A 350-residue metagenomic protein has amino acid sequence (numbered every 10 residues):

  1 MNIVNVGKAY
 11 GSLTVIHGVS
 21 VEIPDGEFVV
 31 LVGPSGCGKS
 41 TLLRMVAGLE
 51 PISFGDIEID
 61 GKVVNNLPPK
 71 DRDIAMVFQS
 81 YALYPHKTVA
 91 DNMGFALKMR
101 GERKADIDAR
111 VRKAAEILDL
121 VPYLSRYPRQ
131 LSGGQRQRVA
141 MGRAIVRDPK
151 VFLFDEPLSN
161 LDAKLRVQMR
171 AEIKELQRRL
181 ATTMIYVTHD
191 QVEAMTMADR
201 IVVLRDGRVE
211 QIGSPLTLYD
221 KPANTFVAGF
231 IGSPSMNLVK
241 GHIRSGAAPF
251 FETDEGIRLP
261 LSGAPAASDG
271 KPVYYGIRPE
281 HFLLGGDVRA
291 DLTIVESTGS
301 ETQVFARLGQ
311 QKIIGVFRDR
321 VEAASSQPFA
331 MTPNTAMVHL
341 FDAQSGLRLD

Functional and structural regions predicted by a protein language model:
N2, E22, E58, A330-T332: ABC ATPase nucleotide-binding domain
V19-V30: Pre-Walker A (P-loop) beta-loop-beta motif of ABC nucleotide-binding domains
F28, P69-F226: ABC ATPase nucleotide-binding domains
V32-P34: The feature captures the beta-strand-to-loop junction immediately N-terminal to the Walker
A47: Helix-to-loop junction immediately C-terminal to a conserved catalytic motif
F54-V63: Conserved ABC transporter NBD signature motif
P234-L238, G246-D350: Non-catalytic connector elements of ABC transporters
